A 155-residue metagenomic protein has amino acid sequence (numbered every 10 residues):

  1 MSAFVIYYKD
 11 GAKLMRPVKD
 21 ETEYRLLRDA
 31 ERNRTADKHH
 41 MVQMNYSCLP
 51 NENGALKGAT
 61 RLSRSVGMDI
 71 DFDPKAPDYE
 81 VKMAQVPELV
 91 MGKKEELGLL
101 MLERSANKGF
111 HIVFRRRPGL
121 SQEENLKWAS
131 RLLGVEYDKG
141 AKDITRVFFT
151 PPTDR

Functional and structural regions predicted by a protein language model:
M1-R64: DNA replication initiation on ssDNA origins
S2-A3, K13-R16, E96-L97, Q122 (+1 more regions): Long, low-complexity interaction regions most often at the N-terminus
K38-Y46, N53, P74-E95: A broadly used, surface-exposed interaction patch
N53-G58, P87-A106, V135-D138: Catalytic micro-motifs at enzyme active sites that drive phosphoryl/nucleotidyl and oxygen chemistry
A55-V81: Short glycine-/aliphatic-rich beta-strand segments at the starts of folded cytosolic domains
G67-M68, E96-S121, N125, R146-P151: Histidine-centered divalent-metal-coordination microenvironment in nucleic-acid enzymes
D78-K93, F114-Y137: Helical (often loop-to-helix) elements that flank the catalytic cores of nucleotide-handling enzymes
P118-G119, L133-R155: Catalytic "initiation/cleavage/transfer" segments centered on a nucleophilic residue and adjacent nucleic-acid-engaging
